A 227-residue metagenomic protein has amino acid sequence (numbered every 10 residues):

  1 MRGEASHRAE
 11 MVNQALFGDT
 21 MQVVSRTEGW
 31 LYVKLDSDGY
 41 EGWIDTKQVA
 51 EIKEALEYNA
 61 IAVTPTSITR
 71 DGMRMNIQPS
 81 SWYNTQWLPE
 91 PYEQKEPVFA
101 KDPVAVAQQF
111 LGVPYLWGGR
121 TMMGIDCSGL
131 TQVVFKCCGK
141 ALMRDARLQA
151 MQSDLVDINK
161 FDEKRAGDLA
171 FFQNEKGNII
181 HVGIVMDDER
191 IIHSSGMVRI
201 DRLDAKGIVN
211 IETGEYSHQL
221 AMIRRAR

Functional and structural regions predicted by a protein language model:
M1-R2, A55-T69, K136-M151, M186: Short, basic/aromatic beta-hairpin or loop at an interaction surface
R2-E4, Q173: Core beta-strand residues in small-molecule sensory/regulatory alpha/beta domains
S6, N13, T20, E28 (+1 more regions): Boundary regions of SH3-family modules and the immediately adjacent low-complexity/disordered segments in eukaryotic
A9, D71, L155-I158: Short, solvent-exposed loop/turn positions at domain surfaces that link secondary-structure elements or cap domain
V23, T85, F171-F172, H193: A generic structural signal for residues embedded in beta-strands
E51, V156-I158, I180, M186-R227: Aromatic- and glycine-rich peptidoglycan recognition patches
Y115-A166: Catalytic cysteine-centered active-site loop
R144, F171, G207-I208: Hydrophobic, small-residue-rich alpha-helical packing segments that form membrane-like cores
